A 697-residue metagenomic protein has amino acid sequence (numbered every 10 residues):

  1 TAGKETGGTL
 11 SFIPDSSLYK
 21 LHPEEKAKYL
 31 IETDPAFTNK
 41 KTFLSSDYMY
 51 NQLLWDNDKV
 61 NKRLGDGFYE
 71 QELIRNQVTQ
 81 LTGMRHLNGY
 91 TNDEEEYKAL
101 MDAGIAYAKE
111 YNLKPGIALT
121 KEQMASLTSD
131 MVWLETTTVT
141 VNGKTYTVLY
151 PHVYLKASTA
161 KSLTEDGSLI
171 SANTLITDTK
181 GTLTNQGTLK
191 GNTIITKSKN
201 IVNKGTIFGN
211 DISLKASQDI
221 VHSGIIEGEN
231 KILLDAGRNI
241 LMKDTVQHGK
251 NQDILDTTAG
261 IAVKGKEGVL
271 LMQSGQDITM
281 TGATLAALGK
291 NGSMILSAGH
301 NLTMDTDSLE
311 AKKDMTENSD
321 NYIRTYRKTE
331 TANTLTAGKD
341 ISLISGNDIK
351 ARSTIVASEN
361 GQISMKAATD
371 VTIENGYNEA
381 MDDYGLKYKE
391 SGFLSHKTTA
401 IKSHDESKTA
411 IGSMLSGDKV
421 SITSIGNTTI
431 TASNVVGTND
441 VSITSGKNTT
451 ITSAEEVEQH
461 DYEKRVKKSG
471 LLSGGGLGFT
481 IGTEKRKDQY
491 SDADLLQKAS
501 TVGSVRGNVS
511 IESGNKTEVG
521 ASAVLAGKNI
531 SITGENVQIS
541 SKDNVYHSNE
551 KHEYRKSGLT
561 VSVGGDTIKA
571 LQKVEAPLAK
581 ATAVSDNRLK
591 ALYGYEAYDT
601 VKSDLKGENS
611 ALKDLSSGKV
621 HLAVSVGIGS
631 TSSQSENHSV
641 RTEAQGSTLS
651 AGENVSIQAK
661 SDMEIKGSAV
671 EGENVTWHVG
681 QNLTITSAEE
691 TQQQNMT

Functional and structural regions predicted by a protein language model:
T1-T697: Binding/recognition "hotspot" determinant
